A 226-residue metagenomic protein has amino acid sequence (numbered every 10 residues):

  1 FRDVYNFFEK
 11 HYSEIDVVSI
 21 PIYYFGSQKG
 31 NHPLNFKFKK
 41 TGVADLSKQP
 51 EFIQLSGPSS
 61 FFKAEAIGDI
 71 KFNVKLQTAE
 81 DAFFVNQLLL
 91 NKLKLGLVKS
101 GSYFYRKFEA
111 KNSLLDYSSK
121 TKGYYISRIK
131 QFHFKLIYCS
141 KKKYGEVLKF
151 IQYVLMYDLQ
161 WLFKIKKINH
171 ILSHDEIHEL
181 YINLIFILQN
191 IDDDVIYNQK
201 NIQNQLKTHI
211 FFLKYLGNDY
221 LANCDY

Functional and structural regions predicted by a protein language model:
R2-L34: Conserved donor NDP-sugar-binding/catalytic core segment of glycosyltransferases
K39-F62, K120: A recurrent flexible, glycine/aromatic-enriched loop bordering the glycosyltransferase active site that acts as
F52-I67, K71, S102-F104: Short glycine- and hydrophobic/aromatic-rich loop-to-beta-strand nucleating segment in the catalytic cores
L76-Q77, L97-Q131, I165-E176: Nucleotide-sugar-dependent glycosyltransferase catalytic core
Q77-F84: Acidic donor-binding loop at a coil-to-helix junction in glycosyltransferase catalytic cores that engages
L88-L89: Hydrophobic residues within well-ordered alpha-helices
E146-N169: P-loop NTPase catalytic cores that bind/hydrolyze ATP
I168-Y226: Membrane-interface aromatic/basic loop that binds lipid-linked glycans or pyrophosphate carriers, typified by
